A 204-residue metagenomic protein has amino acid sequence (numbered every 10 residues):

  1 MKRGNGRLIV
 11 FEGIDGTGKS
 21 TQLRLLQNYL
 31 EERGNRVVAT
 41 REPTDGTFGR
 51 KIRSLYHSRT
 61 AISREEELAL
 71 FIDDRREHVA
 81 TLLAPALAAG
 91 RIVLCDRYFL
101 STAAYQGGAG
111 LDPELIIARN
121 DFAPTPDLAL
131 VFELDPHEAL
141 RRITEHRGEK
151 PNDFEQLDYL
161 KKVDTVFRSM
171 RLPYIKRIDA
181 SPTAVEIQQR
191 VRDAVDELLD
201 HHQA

Functional and structural regions predicted by a protein language model:
K2-R3, Q27, H137-A204: NTP-dependent small-molecule kinase module
G4-L8: Pre-Walker A (Motif I) flank of P-loop NTPase domains
F11: Hydrophobic anchor at the beta1->P-loop junction of P-loop NTPases
I14: P-loop (Walker A) phosphate-binding loop of NTP-binding proteins
K19: Conserved lysine of the Walker
Q22: Hydrophobic positions on the alpha1 helix immediately C-terminal to the Walker A/P-loop
N35-D121: ATP-dependent small-molecule kinase phosphotransfer cores that center on conserved nucleotide phosphate-binding segments
R97, T102-T165: A glycine- and Lys/Arg-enriched "phosphate-lid" helix/loop adjacent to the NTP-binding pocket of small-molecule kinases
